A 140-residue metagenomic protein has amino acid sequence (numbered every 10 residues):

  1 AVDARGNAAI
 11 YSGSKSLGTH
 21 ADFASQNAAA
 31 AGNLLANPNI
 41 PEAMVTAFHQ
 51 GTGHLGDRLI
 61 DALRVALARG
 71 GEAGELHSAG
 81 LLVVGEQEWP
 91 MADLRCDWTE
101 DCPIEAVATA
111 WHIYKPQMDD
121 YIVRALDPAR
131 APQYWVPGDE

Functional and structural regions predicted by a protein language model:
A1-E140: N-terminal nucleophile
